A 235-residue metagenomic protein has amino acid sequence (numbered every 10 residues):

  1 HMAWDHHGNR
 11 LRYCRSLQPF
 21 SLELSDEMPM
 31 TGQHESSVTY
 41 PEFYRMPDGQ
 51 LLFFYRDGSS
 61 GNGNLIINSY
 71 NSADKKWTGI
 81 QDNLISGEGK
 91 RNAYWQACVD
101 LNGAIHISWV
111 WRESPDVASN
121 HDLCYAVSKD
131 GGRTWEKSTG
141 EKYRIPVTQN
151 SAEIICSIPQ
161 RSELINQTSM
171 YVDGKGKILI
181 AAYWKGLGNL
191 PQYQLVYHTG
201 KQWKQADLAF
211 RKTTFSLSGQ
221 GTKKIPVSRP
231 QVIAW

Functional and structural regions predicted by a protein language model:
H1-W235: Extracellular, repeat-based ectodomains that mediate carbohydrate processing or recognition
